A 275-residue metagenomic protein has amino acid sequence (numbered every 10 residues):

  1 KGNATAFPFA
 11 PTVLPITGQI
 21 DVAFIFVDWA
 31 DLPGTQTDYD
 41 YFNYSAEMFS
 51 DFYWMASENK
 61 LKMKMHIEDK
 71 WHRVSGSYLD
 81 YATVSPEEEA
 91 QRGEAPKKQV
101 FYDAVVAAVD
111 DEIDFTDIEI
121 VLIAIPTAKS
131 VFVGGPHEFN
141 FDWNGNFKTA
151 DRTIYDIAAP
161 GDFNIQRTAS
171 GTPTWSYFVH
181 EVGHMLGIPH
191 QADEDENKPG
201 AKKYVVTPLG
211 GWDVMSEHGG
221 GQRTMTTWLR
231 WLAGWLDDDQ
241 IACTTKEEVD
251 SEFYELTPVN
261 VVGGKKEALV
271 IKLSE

Functional and structural regions predicted by a protein language model:
K1-F178, P189-G200: Propeptide-to-catalytic entry region of secreted or membrane-anchored zinc metalloproteases
F115, T127-E275: Extracellular hydrolytic enzyme modules, especially secreted metalloproteases of the metzincin/thermolysin-like class
